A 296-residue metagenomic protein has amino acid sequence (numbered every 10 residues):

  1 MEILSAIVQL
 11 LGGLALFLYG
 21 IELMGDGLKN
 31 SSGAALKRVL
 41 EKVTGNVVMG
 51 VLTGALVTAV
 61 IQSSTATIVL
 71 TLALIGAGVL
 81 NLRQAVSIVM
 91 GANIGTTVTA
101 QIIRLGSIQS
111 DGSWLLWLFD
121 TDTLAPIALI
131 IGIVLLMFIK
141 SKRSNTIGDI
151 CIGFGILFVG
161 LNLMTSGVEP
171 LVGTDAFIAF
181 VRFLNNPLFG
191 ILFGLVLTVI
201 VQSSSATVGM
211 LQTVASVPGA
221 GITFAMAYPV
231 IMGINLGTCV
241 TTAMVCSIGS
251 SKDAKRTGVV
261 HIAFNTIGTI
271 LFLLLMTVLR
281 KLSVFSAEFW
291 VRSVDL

Functional and structural regions predicted by a protein language model:
M1-V47, I147-V196, V214-G219: Helix-loop-helix hairpins and the membrane-proximal interhelical loops of multi-pass alpha-helical transport proteins
M1-V8, S110-L124, I147, F177-L184 (+2 more regions): Interfacial loop-to-helix junctions that mark the boundaries of transmembrane helices in multi-pass membrane
L10-E22, T53-T58, A128-I139, G153-M164 (+2 more regions): Hydrophobic core segments of alpha-helical transmembrane domains in multi-pass membrane transport and ion-translocation
A34, R38, K42, N46 (+11 more regions): Alpha-helical transmembrane segments of multi-pass membrane proteins, especially transporters and channels
V60-T67, S87-I102, T121-A128, L157 (+4 more regions): Membrane-embedded alpha-helical segments of transport systems, primarily multispan ion/solute transporters
L70-V89, A100-T123, T198-G237, C246-S250 (+1 more regions): Membrane-interfacial helix-loop connectors
G76, I131-T146, C246-K252: Membrane-water interface regions at transmembrane-helix termini and the short interhelical loops of multi-pass membrane
G106-L115, L161, V172-F183, V245-L296: Transmembrane alpha-helical segments and their short flanking loops that form helix-hairpins/helix-helix interfaces
